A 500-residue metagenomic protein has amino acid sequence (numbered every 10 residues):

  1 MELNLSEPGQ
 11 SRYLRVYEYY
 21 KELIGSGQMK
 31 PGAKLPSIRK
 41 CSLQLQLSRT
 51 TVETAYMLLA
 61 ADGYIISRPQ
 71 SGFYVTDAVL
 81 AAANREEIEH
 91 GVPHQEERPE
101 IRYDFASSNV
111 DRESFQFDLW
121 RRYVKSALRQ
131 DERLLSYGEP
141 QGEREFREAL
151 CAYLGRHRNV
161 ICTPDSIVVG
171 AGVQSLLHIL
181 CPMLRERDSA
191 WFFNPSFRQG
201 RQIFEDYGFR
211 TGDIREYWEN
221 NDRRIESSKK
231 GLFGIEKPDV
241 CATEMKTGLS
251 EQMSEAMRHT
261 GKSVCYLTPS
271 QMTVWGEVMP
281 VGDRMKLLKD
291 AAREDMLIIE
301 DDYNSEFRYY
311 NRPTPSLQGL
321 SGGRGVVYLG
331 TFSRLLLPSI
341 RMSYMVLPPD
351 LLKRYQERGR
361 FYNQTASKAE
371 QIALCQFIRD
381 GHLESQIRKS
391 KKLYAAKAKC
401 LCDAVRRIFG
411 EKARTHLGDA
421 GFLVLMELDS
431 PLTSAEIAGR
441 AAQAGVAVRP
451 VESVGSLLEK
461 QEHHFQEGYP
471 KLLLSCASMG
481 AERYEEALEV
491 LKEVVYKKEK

Functional and structural regions predicted by a protein language model:
M1-K125, E132-L135, E148, G231-K237 (+14 more regions): N-terminal basic, amphipathic alpha-helical segments
L47, Y64, F209, M296 (+1 more regions): Short glycine/serine/threonine/alanine-rich loop segments
I66-R68, C162, V448: Short beta-strand "wing" residues that participate in macromolecule-binding interfaces
Q70, G319-R354: Active-site PLP attachment segment
V110, P269-M272, R334, M479: Short glycine-rich anion-binding loops that position phosphate/pyrophosphate groups of nucleotides and phosphorylated
L134-E294, I299, S305-F307, R312-R324 (+2 more regions): Conserved core of the PLP fold type I
